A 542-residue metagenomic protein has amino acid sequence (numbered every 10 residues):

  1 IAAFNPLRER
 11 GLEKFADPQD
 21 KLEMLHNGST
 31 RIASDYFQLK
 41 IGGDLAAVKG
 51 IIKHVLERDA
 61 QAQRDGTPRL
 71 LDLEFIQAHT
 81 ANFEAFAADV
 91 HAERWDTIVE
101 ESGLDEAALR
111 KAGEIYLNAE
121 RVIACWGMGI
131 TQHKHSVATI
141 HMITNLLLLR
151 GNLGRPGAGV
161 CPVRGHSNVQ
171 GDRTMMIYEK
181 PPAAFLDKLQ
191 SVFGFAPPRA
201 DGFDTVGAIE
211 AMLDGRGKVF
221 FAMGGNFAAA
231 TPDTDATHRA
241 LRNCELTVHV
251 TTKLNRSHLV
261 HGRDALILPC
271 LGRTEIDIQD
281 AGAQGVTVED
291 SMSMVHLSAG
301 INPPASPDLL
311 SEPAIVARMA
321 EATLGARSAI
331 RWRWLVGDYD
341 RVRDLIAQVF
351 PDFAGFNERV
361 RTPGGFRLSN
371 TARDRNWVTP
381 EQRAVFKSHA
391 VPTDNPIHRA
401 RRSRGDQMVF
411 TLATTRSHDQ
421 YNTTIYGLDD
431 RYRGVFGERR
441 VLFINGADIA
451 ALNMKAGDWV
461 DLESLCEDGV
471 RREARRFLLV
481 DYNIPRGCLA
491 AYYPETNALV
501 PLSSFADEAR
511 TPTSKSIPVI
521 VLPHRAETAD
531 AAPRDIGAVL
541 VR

Functional and structural regions predicted by a protein language model:
I1-P156, V163-L345, T411, T415-G537: Non-catalytic alpha/beta scaffold blocks inside enzyme catalytic domains
R150-N152, A158-V160, R367-S369, N376: Patatin-like phospholipase A catalytic core
W334-D430: Long, low-complexity segments enriched in small/aliphatic residues
